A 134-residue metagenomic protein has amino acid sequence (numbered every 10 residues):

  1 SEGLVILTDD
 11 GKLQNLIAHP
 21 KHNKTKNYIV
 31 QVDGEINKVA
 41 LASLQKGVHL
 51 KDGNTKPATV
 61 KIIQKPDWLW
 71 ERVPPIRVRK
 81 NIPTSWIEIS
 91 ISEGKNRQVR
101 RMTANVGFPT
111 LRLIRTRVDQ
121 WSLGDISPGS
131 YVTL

Functional and structural regions predicted by a protein language model:
S1-L134: RNA pseudouridine synthases
